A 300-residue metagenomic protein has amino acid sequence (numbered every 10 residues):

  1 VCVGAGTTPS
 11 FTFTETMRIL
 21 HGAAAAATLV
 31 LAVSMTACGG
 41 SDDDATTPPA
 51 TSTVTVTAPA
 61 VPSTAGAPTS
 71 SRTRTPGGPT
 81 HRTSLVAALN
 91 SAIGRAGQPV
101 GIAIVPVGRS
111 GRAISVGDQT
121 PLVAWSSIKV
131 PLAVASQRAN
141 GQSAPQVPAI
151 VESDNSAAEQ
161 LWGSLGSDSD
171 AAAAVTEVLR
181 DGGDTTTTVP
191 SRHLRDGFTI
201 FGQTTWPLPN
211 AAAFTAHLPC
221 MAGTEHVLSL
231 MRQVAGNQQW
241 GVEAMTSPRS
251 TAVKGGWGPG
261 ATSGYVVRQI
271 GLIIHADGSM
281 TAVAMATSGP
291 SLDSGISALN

Functional and structural regions predicted by a protein language model:
G6-L29: N-terminal export and membrane-targeting signals
R18-G22, C38-G66, S70, T75-A92 (+4 more regions): Structured C-terminal helix/loop/strand segments within mature extracytoplasmic catalytic/sensor domains
A32-M35: Bacterial Sec-type N-terminal signal peptides, specifically the leucine/valine-rich hydrophobic h-region
R74-T80, S115-L122, A144-P148, A158-G166 (+2 more regions): Second-shell loop/turn segments in exported
Q98-P121, Q137: Short, conserved catalytic-motif segment at the N-terminal edge
S110, T120-G141, A149, V283: Active-site SXXK
S164-A222: Mid-domain, small-residue-enriched loop/turn segments at the edges of structured enzyme/sensor domains
I200-T262: A conserved catalytic-loop motif detector
